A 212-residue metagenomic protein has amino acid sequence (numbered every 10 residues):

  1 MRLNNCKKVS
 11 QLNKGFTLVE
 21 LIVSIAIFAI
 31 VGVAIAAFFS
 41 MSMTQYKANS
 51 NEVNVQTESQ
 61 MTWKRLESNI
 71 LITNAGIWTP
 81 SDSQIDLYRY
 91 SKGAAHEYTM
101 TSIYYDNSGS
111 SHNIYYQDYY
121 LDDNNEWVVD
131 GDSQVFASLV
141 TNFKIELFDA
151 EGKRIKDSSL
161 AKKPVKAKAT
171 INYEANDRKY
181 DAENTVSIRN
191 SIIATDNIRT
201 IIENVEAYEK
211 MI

Functional and structural regions predicted by a protein language model:
M1-F16: N-terminal leader/signal peptides at the extreme start of proteins
N13-I72: Aliphatic-rich helix starts adjacent to a transmembrane/signal segment
S24, Y88-Y90, E174: Residue-level recognition of strand-loop junctions within catalytic nucleotide-signaling folds
Q60, L71, Y115-Q117, R189: Short, cationic motifs built from Arg/Lys/His that form the positively charged side of catalytic pockets
L71-S81: Short, well-structured beta-strand/strand-turn elements
T79-R154: Type IV pilin-like appendage domain
E146-I212: Short linear sequence signals and composition-biased patches located at protein termini or domain-edge surfaces
